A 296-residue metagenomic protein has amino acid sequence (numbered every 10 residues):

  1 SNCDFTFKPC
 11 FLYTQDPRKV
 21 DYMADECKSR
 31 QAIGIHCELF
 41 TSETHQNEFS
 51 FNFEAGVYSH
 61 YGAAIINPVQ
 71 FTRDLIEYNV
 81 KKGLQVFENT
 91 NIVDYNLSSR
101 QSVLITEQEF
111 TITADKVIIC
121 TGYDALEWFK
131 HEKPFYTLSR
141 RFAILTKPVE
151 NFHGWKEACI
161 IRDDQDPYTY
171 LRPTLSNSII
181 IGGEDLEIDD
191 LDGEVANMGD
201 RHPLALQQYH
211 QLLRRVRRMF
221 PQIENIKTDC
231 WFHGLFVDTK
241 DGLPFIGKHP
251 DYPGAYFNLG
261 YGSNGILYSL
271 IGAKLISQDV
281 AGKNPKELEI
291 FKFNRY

Functional and structural regions predicted by a protein language model:
S1-E77: Flavin (FAD/FMN) cofactor-binding and adjacent substrate-gating region of FAD-dependent oxidoreductase domains
R18-D21, E48-A55, N96-V103, I112 (+2 more regions): A short, glycine/Asx- and small/polar-enriched loop/turn that sits immediately N-terminal to a beta-strand
K28-S29, F53, V57-K116, C120: Helical element adjacent to the flavin cofactor pocket in flavoenzyme catalytic cores
E38-F40, Q85-F87, I226-D229: General small-molecule cofactor/ligand-binding pocket signal
D94-I180: Flavin-dependent oxidoreductases
P148-F152, G193-F232: Flavin-binding catalytic cores
G182, I188-G193: Short acidic/His/Gly/Ser-rich catalytic and metal-binding motifs that mark active-site loops of diverse hydrolases
L213-Y296: C-terminal catalytic lobe of FAD-dependent flavoproteins
